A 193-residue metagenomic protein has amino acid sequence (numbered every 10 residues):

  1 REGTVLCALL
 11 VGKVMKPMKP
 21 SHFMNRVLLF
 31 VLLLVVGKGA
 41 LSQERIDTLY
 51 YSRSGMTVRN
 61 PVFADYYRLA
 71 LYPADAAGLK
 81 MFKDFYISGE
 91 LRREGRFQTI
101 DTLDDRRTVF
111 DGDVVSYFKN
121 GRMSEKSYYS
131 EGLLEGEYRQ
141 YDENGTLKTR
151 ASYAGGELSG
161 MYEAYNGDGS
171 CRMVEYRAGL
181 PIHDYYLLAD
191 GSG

Functional and structural regions predicted by a protein language model:
C7-L10, M15-T48: Bacterial Sec-dependent N-terminal signal peptides
K38-G193: Glycine/tyrosine- and acidic-biased, solvent-exposed loop/turn segments at the edges of beta-strands
